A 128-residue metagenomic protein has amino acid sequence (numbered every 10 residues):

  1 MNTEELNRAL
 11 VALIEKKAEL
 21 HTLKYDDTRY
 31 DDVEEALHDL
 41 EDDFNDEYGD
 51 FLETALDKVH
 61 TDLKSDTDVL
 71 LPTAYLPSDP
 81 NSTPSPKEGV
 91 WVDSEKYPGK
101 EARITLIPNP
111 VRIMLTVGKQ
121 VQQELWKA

Functional and structural regions predicted by a protein language model:
M1, K127-A128: C-terminal end-of-chain micro-motif
M1-L10: Short, charge/polar-rich alpha-helical segments
A9-L23, L40, E47: Non-transmembrane amphipathic alpha-helical segments
Y30-D39: Short, charged, amphipathic alpha-helical segments
H38-P108: Long, charge-patterned amphipathic interaction tracts in eukaryotic proteins
N109-R112, T116-K127: Charge-patterned, phosphorylation-rich low-complexity C-terminal interaction regions of large eukaryotic proteins
